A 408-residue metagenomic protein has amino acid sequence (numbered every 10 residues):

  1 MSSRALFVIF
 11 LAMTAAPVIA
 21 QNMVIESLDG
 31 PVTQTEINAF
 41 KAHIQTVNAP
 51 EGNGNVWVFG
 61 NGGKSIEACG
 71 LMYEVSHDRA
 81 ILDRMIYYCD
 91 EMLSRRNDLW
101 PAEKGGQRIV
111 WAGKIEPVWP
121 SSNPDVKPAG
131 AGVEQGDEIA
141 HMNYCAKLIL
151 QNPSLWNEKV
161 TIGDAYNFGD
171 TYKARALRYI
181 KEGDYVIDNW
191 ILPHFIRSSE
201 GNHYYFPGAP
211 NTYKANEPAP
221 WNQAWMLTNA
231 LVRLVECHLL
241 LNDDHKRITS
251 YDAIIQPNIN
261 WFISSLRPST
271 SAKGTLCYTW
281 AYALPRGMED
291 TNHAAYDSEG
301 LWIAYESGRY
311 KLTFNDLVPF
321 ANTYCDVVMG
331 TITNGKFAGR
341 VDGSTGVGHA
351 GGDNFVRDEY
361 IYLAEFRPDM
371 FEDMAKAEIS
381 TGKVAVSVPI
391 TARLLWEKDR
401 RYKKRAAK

Functional and structural regions predicted by a protein language model:
M1-F7: Bacterial N-terminal signal peptides that target proteins for export
F7-V8, V18: Cleavable N-terminal signal peptides
Q21-N53, M142-V186, R233, C237 (+1 more regions): Terminal, non-catalytic domain-edge segments
M23-L82, C89, L93-W100: N-terminal substrate-binding region of glycoside hydrolase catalytic domains
H43-G63, G70, E74, P117-G136 (+4 more regions): Solvent-exposed loop and edge beta-strand segments that line ligand/cofactor-binding and catalytic clefts
G54, V75-A230, D353-Y362: Extended ligand-binding groove/face enriched in aromatic
I248-I332: Long, repeat-rich segments with strong aromatic
